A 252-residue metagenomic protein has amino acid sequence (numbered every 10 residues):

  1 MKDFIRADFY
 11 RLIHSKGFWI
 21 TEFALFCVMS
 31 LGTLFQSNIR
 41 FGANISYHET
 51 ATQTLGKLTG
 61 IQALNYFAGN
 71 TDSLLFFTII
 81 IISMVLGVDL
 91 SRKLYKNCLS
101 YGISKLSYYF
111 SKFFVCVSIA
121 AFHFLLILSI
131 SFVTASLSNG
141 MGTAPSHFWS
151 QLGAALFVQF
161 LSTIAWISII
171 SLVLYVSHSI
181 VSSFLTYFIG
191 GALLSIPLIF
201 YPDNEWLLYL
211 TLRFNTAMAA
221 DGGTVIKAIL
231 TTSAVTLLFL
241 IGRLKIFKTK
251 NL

Functional and structural regions predicted by a protein language model:
M1-L25: Aromatic- and glycine-rich beta-strand/loop motifs that create alpha-glucan
I5, R11, A234-L252: Junction motif at the cytosolic side of a transmembrane helix
S15-K16, S104, H178-I180: Short loop-to-helix capping motifs
A24-V85, F110-S177, N215-S233: Secretory targeting signals
L31-I39, S177-L212: Transmembrane helix segments
I80-Y101, K105: Transmembrane helix boundary and interhelical loop/hinge segments in multi-pass membrane proteins
D89-L90, F124, A165-I169, I180 (+1 more regions): Transmembrane alpha-helices and adjacent helix-loop boundaries
S107-F110, F247: Alpha-helix N-cap/helix-start motif at helix boundaries, enriched for small hydrophobics
